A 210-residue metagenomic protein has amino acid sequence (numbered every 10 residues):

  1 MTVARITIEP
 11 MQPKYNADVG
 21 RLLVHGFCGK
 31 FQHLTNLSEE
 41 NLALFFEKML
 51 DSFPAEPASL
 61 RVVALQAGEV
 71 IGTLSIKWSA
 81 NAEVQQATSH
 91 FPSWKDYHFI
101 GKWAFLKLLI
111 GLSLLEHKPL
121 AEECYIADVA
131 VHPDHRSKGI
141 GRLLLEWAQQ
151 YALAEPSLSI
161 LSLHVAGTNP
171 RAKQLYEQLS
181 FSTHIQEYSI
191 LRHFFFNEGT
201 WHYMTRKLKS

Functional and structural regions predicted by a protein language model:
M1-A17, H25, L34, K207-S210: Conserved N-terminal entry element of GNAT/NAT acetyltransferase domains
C28-M49, S89, I100: Conserved GNAT-fold acetyl-CoA-binding loop/helix
L37-R61, Q66, V70, S75: Active-site rim helix/loop that mediates acceptor-substrate recognition in acyltransferases
V63, P92-W103, L109, V129-R136 (+1 more regions): A short, internal acetyl-CoA/4′-phosphopantetheine-binding micro-motif in the GNAT/acyltransferase core
A80-C124, L191-R192: Conserved acyl-donor/pantetheine-binding loop and adjacent beta-alpha core of acyl/acetyltransferases and related
E122-C124, A152-H164: Conserved GNAT acetyl-CoA-binding A-motif
V131, S137-Q150, Q174-Q178: Conserved acetyl-CoA-binding loop-helix of GNAT-fold acetyltransferases
S159-S162, A166-K173, E177-L179, Y188-S210: C-terminal "cap" of GNAT-fold acetyltransferases
